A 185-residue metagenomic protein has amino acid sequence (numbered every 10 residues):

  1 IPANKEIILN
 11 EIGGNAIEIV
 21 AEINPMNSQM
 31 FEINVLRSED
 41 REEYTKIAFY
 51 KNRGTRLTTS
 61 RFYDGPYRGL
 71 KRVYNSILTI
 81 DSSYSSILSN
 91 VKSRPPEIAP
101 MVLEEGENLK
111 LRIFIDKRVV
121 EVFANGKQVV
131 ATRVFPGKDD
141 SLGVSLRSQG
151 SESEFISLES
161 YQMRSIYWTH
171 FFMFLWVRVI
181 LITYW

Functional and structural regions predicted by a protein language model:
I1-L181, W185: Beta-rich accessory regions
